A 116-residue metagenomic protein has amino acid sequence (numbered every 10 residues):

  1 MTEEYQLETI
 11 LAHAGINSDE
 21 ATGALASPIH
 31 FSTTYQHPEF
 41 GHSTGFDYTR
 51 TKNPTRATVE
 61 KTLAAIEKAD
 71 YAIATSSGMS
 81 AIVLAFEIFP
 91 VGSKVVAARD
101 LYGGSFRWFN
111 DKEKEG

Functional and structural regions predicted by a protein language model:
M1-F46: N-terminal glycine-rich, Lys/His-bearing helix-loop that initiates the first secondary-structure elements of many
T34-V83, I88, G104-K112: Conserved N-terminal alpha-helix of the aminotransferase class I/II PLP-enzyme fold
G92-S93: Phosphate-coordination loops involved in phosphoryl transfer and adenosine-cofactor binding
D100-L101: Short, ordered loop/turn segments at secondary-structure junctions
E115-G116: A short helix-loop-beta submotif of the ANL/AMP-binding
